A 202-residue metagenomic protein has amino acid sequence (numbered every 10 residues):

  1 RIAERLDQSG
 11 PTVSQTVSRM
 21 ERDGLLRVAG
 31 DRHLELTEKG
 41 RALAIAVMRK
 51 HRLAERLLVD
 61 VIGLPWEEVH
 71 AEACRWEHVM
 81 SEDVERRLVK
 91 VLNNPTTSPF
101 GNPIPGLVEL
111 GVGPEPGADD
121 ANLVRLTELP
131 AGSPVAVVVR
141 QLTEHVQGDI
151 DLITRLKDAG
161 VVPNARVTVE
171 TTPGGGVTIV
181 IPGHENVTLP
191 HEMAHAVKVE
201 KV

Functional and structural regions predicted by a protein language model:
R1-E4: A short alpha-helical element within helix-turn-helix/winged-helix DNA-binding domains across DNA-binding proteins
P11, E67: Key DNA-contact positions within bacterial/archaeal DNA-binding proteins
V17-S18: Short, hydrophobic-biased segments on the C-terminal half of alpha helices that form "recognition helices"
E21-A29: A short, conserved structural fragment
R32-H51: Basic, amphipathic "hinge/linker" alpha-helix immediately C-terminal to the N-terminal HTH DNA-binding motif
H78-H191: Mid-protein regulatory/catalytic core that forms ligand/cofactor-binding pockets and protein-protein interaction
